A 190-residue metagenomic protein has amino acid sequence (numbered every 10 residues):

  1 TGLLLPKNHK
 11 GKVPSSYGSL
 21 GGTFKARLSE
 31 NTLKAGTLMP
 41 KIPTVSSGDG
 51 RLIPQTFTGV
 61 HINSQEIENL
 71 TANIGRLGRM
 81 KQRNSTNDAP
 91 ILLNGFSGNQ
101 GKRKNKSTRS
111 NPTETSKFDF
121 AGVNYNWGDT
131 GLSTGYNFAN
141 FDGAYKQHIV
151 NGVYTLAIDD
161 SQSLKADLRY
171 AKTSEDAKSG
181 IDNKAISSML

Functional and structural regions predicted by a protein language model:
T1-P40, S64-E66: Beta-barrel outer-membrane channel/assembly domains of diderm bacteria
L4-N8, I42-T44, R103-S107, T134-G135: Extracytoplasmic loops and strand-loop junctions of Gram-negative outer membrane beta-barrel proteins
G11, G21, S46-D49, G59-H61: Catalytic micro-motifs at enzyme active sites that drive phosphoryl/nucleotidyl and oxygen chemistry
L38, S47-L52: "Short basic amphipathic alpha-helical interaction patches in structured regions
P40-I42, T173: A short, flexible beta-alpha/helix-coil linker loop
R51-L190: Signature for the C-terminal beta-barrel architecture of outer-membrane proteins
